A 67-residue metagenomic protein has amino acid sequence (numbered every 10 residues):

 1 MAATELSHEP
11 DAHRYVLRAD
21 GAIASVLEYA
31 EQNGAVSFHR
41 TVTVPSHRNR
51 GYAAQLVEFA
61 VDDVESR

Functional and structural regions predicted by a protein language model:
M1-S7: Conserved N-terminal entry element of GNAT/NAT acetyltransferase domains
H8-P10, E31: Generic beta-strand structural signal
P10-A24: Conserved beta-hairpin
H13, G34-A35: Beta-strand-connecting loop/turn residues
A22-A30, S37: Conserved beta-strand in the GNAT
A35-P45: Conserved acetyl-CoA binding element of GNAT-fold acetyltransferases
H47, G51-F59: Conserved acetyl-CoA pyrophosphate-binding loop and the N-cap/start of the following alpha-helix in GNAT-like
D63-R67: Conserved GNAT acetyl-CoA-binding A-motif
